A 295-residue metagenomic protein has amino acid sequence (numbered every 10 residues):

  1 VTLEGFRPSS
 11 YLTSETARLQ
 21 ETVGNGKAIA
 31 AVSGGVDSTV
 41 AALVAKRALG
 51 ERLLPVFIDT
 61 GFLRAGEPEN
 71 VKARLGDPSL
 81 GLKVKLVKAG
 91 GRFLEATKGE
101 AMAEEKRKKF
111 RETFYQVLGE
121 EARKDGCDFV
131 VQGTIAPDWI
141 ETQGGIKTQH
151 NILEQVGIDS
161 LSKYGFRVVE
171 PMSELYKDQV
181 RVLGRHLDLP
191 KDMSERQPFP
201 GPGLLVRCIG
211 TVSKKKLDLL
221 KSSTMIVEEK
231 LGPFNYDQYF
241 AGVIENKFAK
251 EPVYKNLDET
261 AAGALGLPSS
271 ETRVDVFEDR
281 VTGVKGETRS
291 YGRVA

Functional and structural regions predicted by a protein language model:
V1-A295: ATP/NTP-dependent adenylation/nucleotidyl-transfer catalytic domains that generate, transfer, or process NMP-activated
